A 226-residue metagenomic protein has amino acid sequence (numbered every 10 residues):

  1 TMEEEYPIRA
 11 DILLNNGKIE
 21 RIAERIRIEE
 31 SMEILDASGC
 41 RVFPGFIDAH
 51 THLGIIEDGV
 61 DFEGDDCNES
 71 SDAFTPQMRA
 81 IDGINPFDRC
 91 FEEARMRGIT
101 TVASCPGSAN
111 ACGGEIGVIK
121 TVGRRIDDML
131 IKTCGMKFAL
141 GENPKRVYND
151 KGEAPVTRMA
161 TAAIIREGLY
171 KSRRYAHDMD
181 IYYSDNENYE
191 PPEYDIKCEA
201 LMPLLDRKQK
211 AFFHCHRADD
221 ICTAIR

Functional and structural regions predicted by a protein language model:
T1-M2, V122: A generic structural motif
M2-F43: Histidine-rich, glycine-flanked metal-binding segment
Y6, I26, G45, D72 (+6 more regions): Flexible, active-site-adjacent loop/turn segments at secondary-structure boundaries
E20, I26, L53, A109-N110 (+1 more regions): Glycine-rich nucleotide phosphate-binding loop and flanking beta-alpha elements of Rossmann-like dinucleotide-binding
R27, D61-G64, G117-V118, R226: Short, glycine/charged-enriched secondary-structure capping and boundary segments
A37-P106, N110, G114: Metal-associated gating/positioning segment near the N- to mid-region
C90, R95-R226: Polyanionic/metal-chelating signatures
